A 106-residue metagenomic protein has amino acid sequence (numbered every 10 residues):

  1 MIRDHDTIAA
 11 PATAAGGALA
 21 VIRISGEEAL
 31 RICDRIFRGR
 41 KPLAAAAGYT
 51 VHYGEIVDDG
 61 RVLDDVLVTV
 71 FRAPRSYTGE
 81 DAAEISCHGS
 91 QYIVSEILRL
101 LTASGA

Functional and structural regions predicted by a protein language model:
M1-A106: A glycine-rich (often HGG/GG-containing) alpha/beta subdomain
